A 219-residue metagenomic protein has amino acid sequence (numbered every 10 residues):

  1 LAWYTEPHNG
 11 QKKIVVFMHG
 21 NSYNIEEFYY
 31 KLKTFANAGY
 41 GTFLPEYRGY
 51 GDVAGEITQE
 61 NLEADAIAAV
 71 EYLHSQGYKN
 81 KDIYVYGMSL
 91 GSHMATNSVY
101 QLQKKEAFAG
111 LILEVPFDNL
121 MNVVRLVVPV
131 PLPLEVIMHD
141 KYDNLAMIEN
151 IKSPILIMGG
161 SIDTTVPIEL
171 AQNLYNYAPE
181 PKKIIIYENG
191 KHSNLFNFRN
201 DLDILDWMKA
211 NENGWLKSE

Functional and structural regions predicted by a protein language model:
L1-Y72, K81, H93: Membrane-embedded segments
K31, N144, S153, P167-N176: Short alpha-helix in the alpha/beta-hydrolase fold that links the catalytic acid
Y72-Q76, K81-P129: Primarily recognizes the serine-hydrolase "nucleophile elbow" in alpha/beta-hydrolase and SGNH/GDSL folds
A109, P116-S153: Mobile cap/lid helix-loop segments that gate and shape the active-site cleft of serine hydrolases
N150-K152, L156-D163: Short beta-strand/loop motif that positions the catalytic acidic residue of the alpha/beta-hydrolase fold
S161-V166, H192-N194: Acidic catalytic loop of the alpha/beta-hydrolase fold
G190-N200: Catalytic histidine-centered segment of alpha/beta-hydrolase-like enzymes
R199-E219: Catalytic active-site module of serine/aspartate enzymes centered on a nucleophile-bearing elbow/loop
